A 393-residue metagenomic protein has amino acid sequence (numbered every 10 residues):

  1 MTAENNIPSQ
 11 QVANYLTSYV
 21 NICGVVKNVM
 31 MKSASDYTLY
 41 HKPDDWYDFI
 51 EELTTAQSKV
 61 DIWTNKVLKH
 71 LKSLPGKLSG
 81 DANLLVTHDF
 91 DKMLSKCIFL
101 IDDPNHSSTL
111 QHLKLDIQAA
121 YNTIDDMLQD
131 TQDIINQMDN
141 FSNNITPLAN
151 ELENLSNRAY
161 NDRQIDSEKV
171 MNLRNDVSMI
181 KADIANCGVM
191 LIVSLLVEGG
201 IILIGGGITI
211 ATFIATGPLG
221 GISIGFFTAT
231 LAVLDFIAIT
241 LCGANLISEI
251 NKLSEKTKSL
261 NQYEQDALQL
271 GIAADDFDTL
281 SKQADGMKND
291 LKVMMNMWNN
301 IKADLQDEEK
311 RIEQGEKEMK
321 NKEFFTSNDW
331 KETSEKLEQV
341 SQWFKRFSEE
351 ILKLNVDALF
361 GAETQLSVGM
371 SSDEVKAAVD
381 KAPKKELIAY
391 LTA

Functional and structural regions predicted by a protein language model:
M1-N154, R158, Q262-A393: An N-terminally focused, membrane-permeabilizing/fusogenic/translocator signature enriched in pore-forming
L155-L270: Long, amphipathic, heptad-repeat alpha-helical coiled-coil stalk/linker regions
